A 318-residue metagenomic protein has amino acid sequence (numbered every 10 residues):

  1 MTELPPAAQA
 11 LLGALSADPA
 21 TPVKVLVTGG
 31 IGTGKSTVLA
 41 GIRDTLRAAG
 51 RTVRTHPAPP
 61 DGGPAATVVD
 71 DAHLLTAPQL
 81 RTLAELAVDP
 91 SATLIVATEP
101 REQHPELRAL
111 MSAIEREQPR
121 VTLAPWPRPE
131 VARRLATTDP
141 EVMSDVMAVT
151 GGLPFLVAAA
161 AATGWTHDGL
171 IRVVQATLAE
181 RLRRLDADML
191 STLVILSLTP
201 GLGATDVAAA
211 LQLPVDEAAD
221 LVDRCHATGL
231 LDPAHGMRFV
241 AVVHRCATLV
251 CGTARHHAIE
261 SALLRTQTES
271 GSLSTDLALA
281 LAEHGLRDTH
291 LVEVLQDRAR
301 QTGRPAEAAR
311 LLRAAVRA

Functional and structural regions predicted by a protein language model:
M1-L15: N-terminal pre-P-loop "Q-motif" helix
L15-P22: Phosphate-binding P-loop
V23-V38: Walker A/P-loop nucleotide-binding motif
K24, R255-A318: Extended alpha-helical scaffolding segments used for macromolecular assembly and cargo binding
K35-T52, D220-V222: P-loop NTPase Walker A phosphate-binding motif
L74-A113, E117-T122: Sensor-1/coupling segment of RecA-like P-loop NTPase cores
R116-P119, R133-E180, A187-L190, L221: Amphipathic alpha-helical "lid/sensor" segments that cap RecA-like P-loop NTPase cores
V174, T199-D206, D216-L264: Short capping/hinge segments at domain boundaries that bridge a core fold to an adjacent linker or tail
